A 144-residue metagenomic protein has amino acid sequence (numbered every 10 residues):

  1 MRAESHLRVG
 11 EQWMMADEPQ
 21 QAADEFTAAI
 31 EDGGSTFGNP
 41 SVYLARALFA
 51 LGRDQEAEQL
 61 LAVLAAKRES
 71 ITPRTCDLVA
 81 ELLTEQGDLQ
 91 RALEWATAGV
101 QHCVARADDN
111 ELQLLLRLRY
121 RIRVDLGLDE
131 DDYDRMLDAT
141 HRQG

Functional and structural regions predicted by a protein language model:
M1-S5, V9, Q113-D129, G144: N-terminal alpha-helical scaffold/docking segments in eukaryotic complex subunits
R2-L78: Alpha-helical adaptor scaffolds
A23-D24, G38, E58, Q90-V100 (+2 more regions): Conserved positions within tetratricopeptide repeat
G34-N39, R68-C76, Q101-L115, G144: Boundary/linker segments of alpha-helical solenoid repeat arrays
L44, A57, I122-V124, Y133: Terminal low-complexity, poorly structured segments
A62, A66-E69, E85-A107, Y120 (+1 more regions): TPR/TPR-like (Sel1-like) alpha-helical repeat modules
D77-A80, T84-Q86, Q113: An internal, amphipathic alpha-helical element
